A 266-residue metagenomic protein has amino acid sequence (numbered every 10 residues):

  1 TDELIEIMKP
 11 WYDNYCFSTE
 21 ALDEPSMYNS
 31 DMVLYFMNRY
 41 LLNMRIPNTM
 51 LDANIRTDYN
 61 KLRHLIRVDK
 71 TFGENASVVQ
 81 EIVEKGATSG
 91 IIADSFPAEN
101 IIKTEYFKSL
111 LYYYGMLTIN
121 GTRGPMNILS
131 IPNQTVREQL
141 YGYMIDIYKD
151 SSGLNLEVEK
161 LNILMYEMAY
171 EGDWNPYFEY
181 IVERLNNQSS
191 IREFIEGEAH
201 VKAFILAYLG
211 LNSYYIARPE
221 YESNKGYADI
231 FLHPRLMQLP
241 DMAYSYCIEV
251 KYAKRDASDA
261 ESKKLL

Functional and structural regions predicted by a protein language model:
T1-N38: Amphipathic alpha-helical segments of the small helical/lid subdomains adjacent to P-loop NTPase cores
S26-L266: Extended alpha-helical interface modules used as scaffolds for assembling large macromolecular complexes
